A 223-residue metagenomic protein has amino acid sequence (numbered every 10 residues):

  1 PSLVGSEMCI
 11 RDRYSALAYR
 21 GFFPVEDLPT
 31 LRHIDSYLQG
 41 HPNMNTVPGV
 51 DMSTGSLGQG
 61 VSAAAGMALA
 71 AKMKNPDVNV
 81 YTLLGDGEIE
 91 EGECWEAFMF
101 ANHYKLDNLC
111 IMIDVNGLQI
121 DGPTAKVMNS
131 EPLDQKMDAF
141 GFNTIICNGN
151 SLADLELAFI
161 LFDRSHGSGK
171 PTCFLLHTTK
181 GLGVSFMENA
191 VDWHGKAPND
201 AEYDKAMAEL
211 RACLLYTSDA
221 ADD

Functional and structural regions predicted by a protein language model:
P1-G5, I10, Y216-D223: Single conserved hydrophobic/aromatic residue that forms the stacking wall/gate of nucleotide- or nucleobase-binding
S6-H103: Cofactor-binding active-site loop characterized by glycine-rich and histidine/acidic residues
N75-V78, A125-A158, R211: Conserved thiamine diphosphate
V78-T82, L109, S168-L176: Generic beta-sheet signal
G85-E88, V115, T178: Active-site metal-binding loops of divalent metal-dependent hydrolases
E91-C94, D121-T124, L157-A158, S185-M187: Short, well-ordered secondary-structure micro-motifs
H103-V127: A short, conserved beta-to-alpha structural element at the edge of catalytic cores that scaffolds binding
L152-S218: Glycine/aspartate-rich loop-and-adjacent alpha/beta segment that forms the canonical ThDP
